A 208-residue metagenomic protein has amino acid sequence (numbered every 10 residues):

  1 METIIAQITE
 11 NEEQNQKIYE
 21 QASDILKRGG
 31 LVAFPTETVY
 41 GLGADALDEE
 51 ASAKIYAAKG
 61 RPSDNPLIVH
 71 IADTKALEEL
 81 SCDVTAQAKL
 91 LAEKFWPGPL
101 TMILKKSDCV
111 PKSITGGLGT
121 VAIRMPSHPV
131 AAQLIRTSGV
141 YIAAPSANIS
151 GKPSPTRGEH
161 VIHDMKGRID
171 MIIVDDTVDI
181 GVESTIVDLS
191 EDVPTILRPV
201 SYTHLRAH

Functional and structural regions predicted by a protein language model:
M1-R206: Active-site-adjacent structural elements in enzyme catalytic cores
